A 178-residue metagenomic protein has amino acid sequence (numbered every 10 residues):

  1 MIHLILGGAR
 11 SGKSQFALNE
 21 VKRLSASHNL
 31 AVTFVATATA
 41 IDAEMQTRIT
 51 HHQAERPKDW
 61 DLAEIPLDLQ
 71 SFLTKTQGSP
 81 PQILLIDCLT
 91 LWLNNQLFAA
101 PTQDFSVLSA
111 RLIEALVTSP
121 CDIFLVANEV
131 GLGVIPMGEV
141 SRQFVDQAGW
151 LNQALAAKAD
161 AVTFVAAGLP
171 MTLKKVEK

Functional and structural regions predicted by a protein language model:
I2-K75: Conserved P-loop
L4, I83-L85, F124-V126: Structural motif
G8, C88, A127: Short secondary-structure boundary segments
A17, H52, L85, N128 (+1 more regions): Residue-level signal for inorganic ion chemistry
S27-N29, E55-P57, S79, T118-P120 (+1 more regions): Short, well-ordered coil/turn elements that cap or connect secondary structure elements
L30-T33, Q82, D122, A161: Residues at the starts of beta-strands that form the adenosine-phosphate
K58-L108: Helix-adjacent hinge/juxtasegments
L67, L91-K178: Replace "adjacent to P-loop NTPase cores in ATP/GTP-dependent enzymes" with "adjacent to NTP-binding cores
